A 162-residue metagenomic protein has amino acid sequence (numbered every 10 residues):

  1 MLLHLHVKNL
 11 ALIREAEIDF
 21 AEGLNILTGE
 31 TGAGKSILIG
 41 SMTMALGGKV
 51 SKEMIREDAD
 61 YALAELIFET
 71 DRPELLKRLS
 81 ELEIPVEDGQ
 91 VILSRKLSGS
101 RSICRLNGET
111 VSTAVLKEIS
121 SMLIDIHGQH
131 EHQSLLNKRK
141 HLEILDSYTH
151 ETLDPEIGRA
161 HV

Functional and structural regions predicted by a protein language model:
H4-V7, A11-I144, E151-R159: Gly/Lys-enriched N-terminal cap/neck module of very large, oligomeric protein machines
